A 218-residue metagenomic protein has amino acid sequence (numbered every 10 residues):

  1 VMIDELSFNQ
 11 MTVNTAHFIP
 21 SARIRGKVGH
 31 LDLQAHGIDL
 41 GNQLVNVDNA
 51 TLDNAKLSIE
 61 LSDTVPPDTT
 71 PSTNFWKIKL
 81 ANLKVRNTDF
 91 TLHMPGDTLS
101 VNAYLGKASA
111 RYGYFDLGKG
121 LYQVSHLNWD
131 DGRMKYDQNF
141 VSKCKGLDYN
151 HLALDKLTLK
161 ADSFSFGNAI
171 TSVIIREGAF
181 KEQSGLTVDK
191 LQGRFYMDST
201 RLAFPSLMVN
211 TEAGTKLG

Functional and structural regions predicted by a protein language model:
V1-G218: N-terminal targeting/secretion presequences
